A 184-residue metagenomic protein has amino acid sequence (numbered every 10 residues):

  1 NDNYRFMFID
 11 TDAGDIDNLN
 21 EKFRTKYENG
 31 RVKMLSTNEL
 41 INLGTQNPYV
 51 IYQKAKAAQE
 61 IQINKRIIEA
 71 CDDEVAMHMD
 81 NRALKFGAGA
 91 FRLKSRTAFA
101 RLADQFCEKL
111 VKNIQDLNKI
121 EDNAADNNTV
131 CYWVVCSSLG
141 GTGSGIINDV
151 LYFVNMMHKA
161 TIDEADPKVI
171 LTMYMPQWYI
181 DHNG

Functional and structural regions predicted by a protein language model:
N1-C136, G145-G184: Segments that form or flank anion-binding pockets
